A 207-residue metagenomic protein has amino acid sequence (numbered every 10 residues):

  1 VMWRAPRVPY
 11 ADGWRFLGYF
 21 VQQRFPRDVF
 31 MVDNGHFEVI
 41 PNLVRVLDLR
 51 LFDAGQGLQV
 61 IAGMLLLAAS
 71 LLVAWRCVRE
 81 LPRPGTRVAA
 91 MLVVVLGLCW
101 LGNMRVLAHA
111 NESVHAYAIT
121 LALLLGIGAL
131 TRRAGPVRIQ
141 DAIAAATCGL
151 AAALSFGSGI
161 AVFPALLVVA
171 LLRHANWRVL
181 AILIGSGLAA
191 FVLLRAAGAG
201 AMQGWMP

Functional and structural regions predicted by a protein language model:
V1-R15, M104-V106, V192-P207: Helix-to-loop transition at the C-terminal end of transmembrane segments
R7, D33, L58-A62, M104-H115: Membrane-embedded glycan-lipid processing machinery
F30-D53: Short hydrophobic/aromatic helix or loop-helix immediately within or flanking a transmembrane segment in polytopic
I61-P84, L125-G128: Transmembrane-helix motifs of polytopic, lipid-linked glycan transferases
V78-W100, L121: Transmembrane-helix signature of polytopic, membrane-embedded enzymes that assemble or transfer cell-envelope glycans
V93, H115-P136, A144: Specific aromatic-rich, kink-prone transmembrane helix
Q140-S155, V162-A170: Membrane-interface alpha helices of multi-pass inner-membrane proteins
A161-V192: Perimembrane helix-loop-helix junctions
